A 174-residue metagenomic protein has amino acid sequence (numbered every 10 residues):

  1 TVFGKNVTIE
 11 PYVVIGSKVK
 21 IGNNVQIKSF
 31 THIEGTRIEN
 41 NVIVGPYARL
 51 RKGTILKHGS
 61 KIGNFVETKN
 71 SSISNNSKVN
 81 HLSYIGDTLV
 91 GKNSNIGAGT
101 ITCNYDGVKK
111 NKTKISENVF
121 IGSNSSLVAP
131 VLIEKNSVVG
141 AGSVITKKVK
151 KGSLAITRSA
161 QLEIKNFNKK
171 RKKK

Functional and structural regions predicted by a protein language model:
T1-N41: Extended, small-residue-rich solenoid/repeat segments and analogous flexible loops that form exposed scaffolds
K28-F30, G35, E39-K174: Glycine-rich hexapeptide-repeat left-handed beta-helix
